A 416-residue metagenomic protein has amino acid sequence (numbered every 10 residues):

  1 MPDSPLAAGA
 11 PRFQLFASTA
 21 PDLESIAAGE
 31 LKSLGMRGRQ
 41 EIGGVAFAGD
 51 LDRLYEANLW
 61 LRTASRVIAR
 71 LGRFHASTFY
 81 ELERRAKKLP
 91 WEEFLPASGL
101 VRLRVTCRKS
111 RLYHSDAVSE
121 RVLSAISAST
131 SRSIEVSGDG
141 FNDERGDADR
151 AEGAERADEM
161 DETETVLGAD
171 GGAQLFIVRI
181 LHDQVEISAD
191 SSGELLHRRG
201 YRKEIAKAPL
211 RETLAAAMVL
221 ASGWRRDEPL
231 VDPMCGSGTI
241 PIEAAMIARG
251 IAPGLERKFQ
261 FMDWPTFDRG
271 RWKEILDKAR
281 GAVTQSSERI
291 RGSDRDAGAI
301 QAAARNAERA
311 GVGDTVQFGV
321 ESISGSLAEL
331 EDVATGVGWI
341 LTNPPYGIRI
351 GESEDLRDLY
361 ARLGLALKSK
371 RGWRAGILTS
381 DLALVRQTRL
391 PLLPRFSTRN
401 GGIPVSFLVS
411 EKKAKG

Functional and structural regions predicted by a protein language model:
P2-Q174: Non-catalytic nucleic-acid substrate-recognition regions in nucleic-acid-modifying enzymes
G9-S33, Q40, V45-S65, D116 (+3 more regions): S-adenosyl-L-methionine
L31, L103, V178, N343 (+1 more regions): Residue-level signal for inorganic ion chemistry
A46, L100-D147, E159-A216, G250-G281 (+1 more regions): Nucleic-acid modification enzymes, centered on SAM-dependent nucleic-acid methyltransferases
W91-A97, R179-I180, D332-V333: Short glycine/proline-enriched loop/turn "hinge" motifs that connect secondary-structure elements and lie
L210-A328, D355: Conserved S-adenosyl-L-methionine
E321-G416: C-terminal catalytic and target-recognition region of SAM-dependent MTase-like enzymes, primarily methyltransferases
